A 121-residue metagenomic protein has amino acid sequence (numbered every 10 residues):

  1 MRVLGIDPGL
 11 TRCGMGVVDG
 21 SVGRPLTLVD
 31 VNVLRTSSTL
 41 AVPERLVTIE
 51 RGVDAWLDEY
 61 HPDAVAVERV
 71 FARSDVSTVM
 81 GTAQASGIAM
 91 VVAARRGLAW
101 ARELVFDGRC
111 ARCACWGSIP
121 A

Functional and structural regions predicted by a protein language model:
M1-A121: Phosphate- and other anionic-substrate recognition elements at nucleic-acid/protein interfaces
